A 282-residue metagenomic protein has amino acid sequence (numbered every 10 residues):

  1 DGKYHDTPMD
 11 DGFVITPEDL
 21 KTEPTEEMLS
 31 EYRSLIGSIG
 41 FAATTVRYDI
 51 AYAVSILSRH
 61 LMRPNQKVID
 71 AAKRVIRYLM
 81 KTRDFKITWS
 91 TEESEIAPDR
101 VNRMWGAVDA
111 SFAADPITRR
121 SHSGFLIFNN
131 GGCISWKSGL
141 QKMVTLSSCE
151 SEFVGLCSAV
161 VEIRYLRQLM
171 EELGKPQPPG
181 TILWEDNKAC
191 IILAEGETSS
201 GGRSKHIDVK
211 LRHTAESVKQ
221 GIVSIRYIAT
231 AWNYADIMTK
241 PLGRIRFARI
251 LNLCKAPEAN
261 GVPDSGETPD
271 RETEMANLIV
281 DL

Functional and structural regions predicted by a protein language model:
D1-L282: Long, low-complexity, charge-biased intrinsically disordered regions
